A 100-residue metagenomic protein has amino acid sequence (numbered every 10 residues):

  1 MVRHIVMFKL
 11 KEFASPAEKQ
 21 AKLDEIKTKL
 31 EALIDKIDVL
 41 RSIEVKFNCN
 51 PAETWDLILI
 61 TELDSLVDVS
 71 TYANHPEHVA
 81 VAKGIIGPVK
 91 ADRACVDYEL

Functional and structural regions predicted by a protein language model:
M1-D56, D64-T71, D97-L100: Short S/T/G/P-rich N-terminal loop/turn motif that feeds into the first structured element of a domain
L66-A94: C-terminal structural segments of small proteins and small subunits
